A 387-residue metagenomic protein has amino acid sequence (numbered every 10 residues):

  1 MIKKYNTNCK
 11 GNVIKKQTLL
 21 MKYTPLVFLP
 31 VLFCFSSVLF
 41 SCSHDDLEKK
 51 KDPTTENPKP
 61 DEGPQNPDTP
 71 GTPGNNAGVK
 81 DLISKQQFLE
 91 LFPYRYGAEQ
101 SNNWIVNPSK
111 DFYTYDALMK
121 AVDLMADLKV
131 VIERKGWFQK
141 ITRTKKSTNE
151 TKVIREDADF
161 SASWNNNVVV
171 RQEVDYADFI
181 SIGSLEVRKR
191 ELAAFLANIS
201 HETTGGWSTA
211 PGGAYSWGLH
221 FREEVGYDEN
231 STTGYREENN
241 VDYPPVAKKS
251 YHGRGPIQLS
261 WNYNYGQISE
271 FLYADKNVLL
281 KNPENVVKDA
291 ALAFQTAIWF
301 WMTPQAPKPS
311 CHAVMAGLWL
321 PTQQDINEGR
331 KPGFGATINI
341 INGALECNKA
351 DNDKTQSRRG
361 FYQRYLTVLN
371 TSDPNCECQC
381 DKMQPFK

Functional and structural regions predicted by a protein language model:
M1-I14, T55-Q65, N149-D157, N166-V168: First exposed extracellular module after export/assembly in secreted or surface-exposed proteins
I2-F40: Sec-dependent bacterial lipoprotein signal peptides
V31, F35-P70: Bacterial Sec-dependent N-terminal signal peptides
H44, Y265, T303-P307, T367-T371: Short, well-ordered loop/turn and helix-capping segments at boundaries between secondary-structure elements and domains
P60-Q100, L318-K387: Extracellular low-complexity, O-glycosylation-prone Ser/Thr/Pro/Gly-rich "stalks" and linkers flanking catalytic
P70-T303, R330-G333, T337-I340: Peptidoglycan-targeting cell-wall enzymes and recognition modules
L128-V130, A306-V314, T371-P374: Surface-exposed helix-capping loop/turn segments at secondary-structure junctions
W299-A316, L320, G333-F334: GST-like fold's C-terminal all-alpha helical module
